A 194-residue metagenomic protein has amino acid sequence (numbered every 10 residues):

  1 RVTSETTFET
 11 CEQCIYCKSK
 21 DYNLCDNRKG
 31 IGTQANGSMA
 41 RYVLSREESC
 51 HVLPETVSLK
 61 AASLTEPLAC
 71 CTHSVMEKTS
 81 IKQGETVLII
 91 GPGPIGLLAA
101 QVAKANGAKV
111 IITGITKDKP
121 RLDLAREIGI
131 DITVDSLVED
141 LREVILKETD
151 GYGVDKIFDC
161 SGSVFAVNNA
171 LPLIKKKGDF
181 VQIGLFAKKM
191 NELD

Functional and structural regions predicted by a protein language model:
R1, T86, G178-F180: Short glycine-centered segments of the SAM/dcSAM-binding site in methyltransferase folds
V2, V87, G153, I157: Receiver (REC) domain switch-region micro-motif
T6-I90: NAD(P)H dinucleotide-binding glycine-rich loop of Rossmann-like/cofactor-binding domains, especially the beta1-alpha1
E9, P94, K117, V164 (+1 more regions): Residue-level marker for beta-strand->alpha-helix junctions and adjacent short loops that shape enzyme
I15, Q101, D123, N168-L171: Alpha-helical segments flanking ligand/cofactor-binding loops in enzyme cores
L44, K119, E192: Short aromatic/basic micro-patch
V57-V138: Mid-domain Rossmann-like dinucleotide-binding core that forms the NAD(H)/NADP(H) cofactor-binding site
T79-K82, I111, E127-D194: Glycine-rich cofactor phosphate-binding loops and adjacent beta1-alpha1 units of small-molecule cofactor enzyme domains
